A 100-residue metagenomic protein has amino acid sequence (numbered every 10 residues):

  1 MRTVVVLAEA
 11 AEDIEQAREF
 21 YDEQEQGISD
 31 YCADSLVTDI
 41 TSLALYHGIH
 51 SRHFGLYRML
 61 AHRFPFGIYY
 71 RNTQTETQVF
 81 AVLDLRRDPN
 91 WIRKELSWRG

Functional and structural regions predicted by a protein language model:
M1-A33: Arg/Lys-rich, positively charged N-terminal/basic patches that mediate binding to nucleic acids
A11, V37, L85-R86: Alpha-helix N-cap/helix-start and coil->helix boundary motif
D30, S51-H53, W91: Short, hydrophobic secondary-structure boundary micro-motifs
T38, S42-Q78, V82: Basic/aromatic recognition patch in beta-strand/loop cores that engages polyanionic ligands
R71-G100: Enriched for short, Lys/Arg-rich terminal
